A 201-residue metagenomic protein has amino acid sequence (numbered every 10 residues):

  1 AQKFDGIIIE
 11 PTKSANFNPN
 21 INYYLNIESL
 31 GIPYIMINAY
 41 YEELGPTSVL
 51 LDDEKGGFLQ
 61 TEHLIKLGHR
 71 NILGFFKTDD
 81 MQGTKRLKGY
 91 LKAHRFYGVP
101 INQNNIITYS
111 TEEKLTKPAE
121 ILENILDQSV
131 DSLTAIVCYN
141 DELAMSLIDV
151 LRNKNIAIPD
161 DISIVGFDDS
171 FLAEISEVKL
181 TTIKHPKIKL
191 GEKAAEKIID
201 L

Functional and structural regions predicted by a protein language model:
A1-I8, K13-L201: Bacterial carbohydrate/catabolite-sensing allosteric modules
